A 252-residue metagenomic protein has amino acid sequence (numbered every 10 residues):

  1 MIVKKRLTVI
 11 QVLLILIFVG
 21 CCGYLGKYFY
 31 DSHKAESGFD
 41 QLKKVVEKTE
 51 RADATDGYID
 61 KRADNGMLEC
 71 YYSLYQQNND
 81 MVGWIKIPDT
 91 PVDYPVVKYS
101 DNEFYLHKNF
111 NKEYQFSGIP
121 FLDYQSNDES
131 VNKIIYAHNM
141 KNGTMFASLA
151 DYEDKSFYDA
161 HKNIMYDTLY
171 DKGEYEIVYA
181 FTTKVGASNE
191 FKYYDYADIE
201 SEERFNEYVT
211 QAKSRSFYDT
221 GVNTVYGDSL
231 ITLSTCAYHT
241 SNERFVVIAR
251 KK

Functional and structural regions predicted by a protein language model:
M1-R6: N-terminal Lys/Arg-rich, disordered targeting/topogenic segments
I10-G26: Hydrophobic membrane-insertion alpha-helices, especially the h-region of bacterial N-terminal signal peptides
C21-K252: Solvent-exposed, non-transmembrane regions of membrane-associated and secreted proteins
